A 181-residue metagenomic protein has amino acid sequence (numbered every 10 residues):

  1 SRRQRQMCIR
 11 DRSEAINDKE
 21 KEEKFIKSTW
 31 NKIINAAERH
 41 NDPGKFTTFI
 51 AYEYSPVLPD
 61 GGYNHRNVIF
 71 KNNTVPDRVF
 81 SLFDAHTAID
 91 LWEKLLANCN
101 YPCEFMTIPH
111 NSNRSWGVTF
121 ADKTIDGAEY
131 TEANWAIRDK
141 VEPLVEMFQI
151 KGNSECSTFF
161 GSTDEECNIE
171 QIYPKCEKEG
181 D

Functional and structural regions predicted by a protein language model:
R2-Q6, R10-D181: Extended, charged catalytic domains and RNA/DNA-binding interfaces, predominantly in divalent-metal-using enzymes
